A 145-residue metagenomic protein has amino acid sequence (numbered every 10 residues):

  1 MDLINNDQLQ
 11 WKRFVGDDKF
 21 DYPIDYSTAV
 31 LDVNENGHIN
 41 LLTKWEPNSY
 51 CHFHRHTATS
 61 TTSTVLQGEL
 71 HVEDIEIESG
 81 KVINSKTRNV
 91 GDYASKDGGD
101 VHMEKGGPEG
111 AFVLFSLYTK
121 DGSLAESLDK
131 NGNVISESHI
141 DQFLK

Functional and structural regions predicted by a protein language model:
M1-H38, V82-K86, L128-K145: A short, N-terminal "cap"/entry segment at the start of jelly-roll beta-barrel domains of the cupin/DSBH fold
T28-N40, E46-S63: Active-site region of the double-stranded beta-helix
E35, E76-G107: Short acidic-glycine-tyrosine-enriched beta hairpin
L41-T43, H52-T57, D74, S85 (+1 more regions): Short histidine-centered beta-strand/loop micro-motifs that create catalytic or ligand/metal-coordination sites
L42-K44, E69-H71, S116: Residue-level recognition of well-ordered beta-strand positions that form the cores of beta-sheet-rich folds across
S49-H52, H71, V90-E104, D121-S123: Histidine-centered metal-chelating micro-motifs
H56-S79: Glycine- and acidic-residue-biased ligand/ion/polar-headgroup-sensing regions
M103-K145: Double-stranded beta-helix
